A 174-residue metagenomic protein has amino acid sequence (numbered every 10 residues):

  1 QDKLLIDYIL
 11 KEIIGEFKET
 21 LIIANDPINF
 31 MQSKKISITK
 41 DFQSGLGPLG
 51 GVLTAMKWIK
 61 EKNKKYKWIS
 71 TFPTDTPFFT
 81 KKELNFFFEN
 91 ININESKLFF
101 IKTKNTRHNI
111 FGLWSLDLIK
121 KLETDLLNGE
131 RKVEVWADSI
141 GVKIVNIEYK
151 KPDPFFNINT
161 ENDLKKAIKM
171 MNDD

Functional and structural regions predicted by a protein language model:
Q1-I119, E123-E130, D138-F155, E161-N172: Nucleotide and nucleotide-moiety/phosphate-recognizing core
V133: Flexible, D/E/H-enriched segments
